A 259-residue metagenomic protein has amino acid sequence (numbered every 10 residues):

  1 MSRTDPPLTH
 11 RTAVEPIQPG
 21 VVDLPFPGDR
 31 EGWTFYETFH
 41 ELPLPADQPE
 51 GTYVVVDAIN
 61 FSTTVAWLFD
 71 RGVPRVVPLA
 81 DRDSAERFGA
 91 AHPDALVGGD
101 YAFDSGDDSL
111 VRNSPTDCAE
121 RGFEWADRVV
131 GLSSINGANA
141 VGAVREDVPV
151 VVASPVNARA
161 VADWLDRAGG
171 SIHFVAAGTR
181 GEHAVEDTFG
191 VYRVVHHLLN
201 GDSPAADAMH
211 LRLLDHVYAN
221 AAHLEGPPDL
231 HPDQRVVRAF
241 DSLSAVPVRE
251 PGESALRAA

Functional and structural regions predicted by a protein language model:
P6-L8, D108-N139, A143-P149, A168 (+1 more regions): Long, charged alpha-helical interface segments
H10-F35, L42-A46, S84-R87, A91-A158: Replace "Mg2+/Mn2+-dependent" with "divalent metal-dependent
D23-L24, G51-V54, R75-V76, D94-V97 (+5 more regions): Structural motif
L42-P45, G51-W67: Short acidic, Gly/Ser-rich segments with clustered Asp/Glu that frequently serve as metal-coordination loops in enzyme
V56-T63, A80-D83, I135, V156 (+4 more regions): Conserved active-site and cofactor/substrate-binding residues in soluble primary-metabolism enzymes
S62-E86, A91-L96: A short alpha/beta connector and helix-capping loop motif
W164-I172: Glycine-rich phosphate/diphosphate-binding loops that line cofactor/substrate pockets in enzymes
